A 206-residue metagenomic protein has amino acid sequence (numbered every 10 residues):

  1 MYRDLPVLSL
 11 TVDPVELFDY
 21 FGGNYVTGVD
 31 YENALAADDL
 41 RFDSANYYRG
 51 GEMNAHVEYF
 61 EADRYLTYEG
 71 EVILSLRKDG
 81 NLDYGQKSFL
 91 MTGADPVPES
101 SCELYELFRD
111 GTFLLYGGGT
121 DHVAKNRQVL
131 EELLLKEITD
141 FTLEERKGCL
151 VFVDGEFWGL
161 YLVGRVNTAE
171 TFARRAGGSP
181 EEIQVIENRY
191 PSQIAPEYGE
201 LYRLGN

Functional and structural regions predicted by a protein language model:
M1-N206: Phosphate-handling architecture centered on phosphoinositide signaling
